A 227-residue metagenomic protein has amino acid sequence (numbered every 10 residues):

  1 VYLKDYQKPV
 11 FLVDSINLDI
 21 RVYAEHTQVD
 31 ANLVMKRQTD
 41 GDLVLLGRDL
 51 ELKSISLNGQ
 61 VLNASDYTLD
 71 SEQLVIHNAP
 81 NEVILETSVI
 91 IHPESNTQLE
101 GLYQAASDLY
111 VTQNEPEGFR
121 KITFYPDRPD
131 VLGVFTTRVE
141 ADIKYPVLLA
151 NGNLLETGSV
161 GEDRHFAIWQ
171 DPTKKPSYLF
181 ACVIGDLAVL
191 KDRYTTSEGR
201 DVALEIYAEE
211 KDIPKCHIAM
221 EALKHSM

Functional and structural regions predicted by a protein language model:
V1-M227: Acidic/His-enriched low-complexity segments
